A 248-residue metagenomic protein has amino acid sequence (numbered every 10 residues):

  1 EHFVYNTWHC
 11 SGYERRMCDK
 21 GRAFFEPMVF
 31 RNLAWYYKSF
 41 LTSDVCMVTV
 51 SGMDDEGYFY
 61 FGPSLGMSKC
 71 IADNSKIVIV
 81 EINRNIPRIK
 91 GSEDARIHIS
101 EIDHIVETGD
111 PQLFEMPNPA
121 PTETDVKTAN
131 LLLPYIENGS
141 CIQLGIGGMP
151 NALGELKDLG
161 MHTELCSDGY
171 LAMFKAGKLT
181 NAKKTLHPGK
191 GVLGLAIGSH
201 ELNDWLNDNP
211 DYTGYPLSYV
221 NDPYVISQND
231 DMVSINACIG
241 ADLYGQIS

Functional and structural regions predicted by a protein language model:
E1-S248: Conserved alpha/beta enzyme-core scaffold
